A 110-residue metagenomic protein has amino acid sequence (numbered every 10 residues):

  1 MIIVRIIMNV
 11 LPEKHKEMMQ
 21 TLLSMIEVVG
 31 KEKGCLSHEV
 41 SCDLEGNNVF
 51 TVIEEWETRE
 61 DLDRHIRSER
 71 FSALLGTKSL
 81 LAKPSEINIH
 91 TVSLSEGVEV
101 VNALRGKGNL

Functional and structural regions predicted by a protein language model:
I2-I7, Q20-T21, N47, F71 (+1 more regions): N-terminal/domain-start segments enriched in small and hydrophobic, helix-friendly residues, covering either
I2-L36, V40: N-terminal first-folded block
I2-M8, E39-I66: Short, well-ordered beta-strand segments in beta-rich or mixed alpha/beta enzyme and ligand-binding folds
S24, G30-S37, E55-I89: An amphipathic, aromatic/His-enriched active-site/gating alpha helix that lines ligand/cofactor pockets
S41-G46, G76-L110: Glycine-rich beta-strand-turn "strand-cap" elements at beta-sheet edges
